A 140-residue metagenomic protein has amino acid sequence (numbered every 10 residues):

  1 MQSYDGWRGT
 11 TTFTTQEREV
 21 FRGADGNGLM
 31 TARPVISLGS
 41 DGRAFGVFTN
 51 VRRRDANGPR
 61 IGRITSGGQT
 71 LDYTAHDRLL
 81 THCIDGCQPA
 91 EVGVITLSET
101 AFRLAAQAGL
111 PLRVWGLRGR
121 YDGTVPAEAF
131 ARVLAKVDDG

Functional and structural regions predicted by a protein language model:
M1-G140: A generic "folded-domain core" signal
